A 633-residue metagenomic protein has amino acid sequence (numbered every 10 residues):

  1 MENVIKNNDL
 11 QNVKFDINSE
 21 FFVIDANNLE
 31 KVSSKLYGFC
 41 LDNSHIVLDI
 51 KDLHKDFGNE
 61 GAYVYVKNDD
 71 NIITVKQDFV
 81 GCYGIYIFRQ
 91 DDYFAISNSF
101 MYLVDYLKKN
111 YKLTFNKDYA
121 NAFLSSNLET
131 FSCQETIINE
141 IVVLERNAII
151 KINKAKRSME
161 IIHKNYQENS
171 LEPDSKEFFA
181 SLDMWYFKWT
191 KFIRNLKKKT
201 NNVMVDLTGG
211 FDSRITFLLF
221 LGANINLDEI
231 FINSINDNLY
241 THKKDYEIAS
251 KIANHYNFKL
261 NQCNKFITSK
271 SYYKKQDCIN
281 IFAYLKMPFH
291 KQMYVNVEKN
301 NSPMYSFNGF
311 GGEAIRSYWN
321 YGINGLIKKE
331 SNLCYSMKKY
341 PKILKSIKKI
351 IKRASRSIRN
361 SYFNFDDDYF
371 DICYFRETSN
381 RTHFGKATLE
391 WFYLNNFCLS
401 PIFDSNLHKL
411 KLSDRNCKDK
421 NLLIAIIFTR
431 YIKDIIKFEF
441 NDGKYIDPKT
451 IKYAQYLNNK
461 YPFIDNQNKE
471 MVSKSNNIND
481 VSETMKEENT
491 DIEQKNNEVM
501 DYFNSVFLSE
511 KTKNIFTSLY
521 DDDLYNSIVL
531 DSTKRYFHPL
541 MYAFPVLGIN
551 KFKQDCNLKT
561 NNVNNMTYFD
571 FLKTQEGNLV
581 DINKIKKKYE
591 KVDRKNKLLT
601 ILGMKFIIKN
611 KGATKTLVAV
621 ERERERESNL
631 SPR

Functional and structural regions predicted by a protein language model:
M1-D206, D212-C263, F571: Cysteine-centered catalytic environments shared across enzyme families
E2, N7, I46-K51, K329-K338 (+7 more regions): An N-terminal alpha-helical hairpin/helix-loop-helix interaction module that forms a charged, gly/pro-flexible surface
I50-D52, E60-A62, Q134-I137, P288-K299 (+1 more regions): Short alpha-helical segments and helix-capping/turn motifs at coil-helix boundaries
K154-A155, H163-D368, G385-F438, T450-F463 (+3 more regions): ATP-dependent adenylate-handling active sites, centered on carboxylate activation for C-N bond formation
K154-R157, L399, K433-D434, S473 (+7 more regions): Catalytic cores of PAPS-dependent sulfotransferases and nucleotide-sugar/CMP/GDP-dependent glycosyltransferases
N320, D434-R535, G577: PAPS-dependent sulfotransferase catalytic core
Y374-T388: Core structural elements
T567-R633: Boundary detector for helix-to-coil junctions that initiate low-complexity/charged tails
